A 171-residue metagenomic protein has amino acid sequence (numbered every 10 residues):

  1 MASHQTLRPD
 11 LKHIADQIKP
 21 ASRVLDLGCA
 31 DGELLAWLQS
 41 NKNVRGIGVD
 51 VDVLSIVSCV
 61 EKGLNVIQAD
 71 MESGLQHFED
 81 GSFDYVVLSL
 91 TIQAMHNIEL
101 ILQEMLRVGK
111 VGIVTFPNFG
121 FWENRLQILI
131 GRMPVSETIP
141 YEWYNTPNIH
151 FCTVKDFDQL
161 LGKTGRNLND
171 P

Functional and structural regions predicted by a protein language model:
Q5-A21: Conserved alpha-helix/loop element of class I SAM-dependent methyltransferases that forms part of the SAM/SAH-binding
P20, G81-S82, V108: Alpha-helix C-terminal capping/helix-to-coil transition sites in glycosyltransferase folds
S22-A30: Conserved class I S-adenosyl-L-methionine
R23, R45, V111: Residues at the starts of beta-strands that form the adenosine-phosphate
E33, W37-G74: Class I SAM-dependent methyltransferase SAM/SAH-binding core
G74-D80: Short conserved loop adjoining the S-adenosyl-L-methionine
Y85-N97: A short SAM/SAH-binding and catalytic strip from SAM-dependent methyltransferases
L100-E104, V111-P171: S-adenosyl-L-methionine-dependent methyltransferase catalytic module, highlighting the catalytic core
